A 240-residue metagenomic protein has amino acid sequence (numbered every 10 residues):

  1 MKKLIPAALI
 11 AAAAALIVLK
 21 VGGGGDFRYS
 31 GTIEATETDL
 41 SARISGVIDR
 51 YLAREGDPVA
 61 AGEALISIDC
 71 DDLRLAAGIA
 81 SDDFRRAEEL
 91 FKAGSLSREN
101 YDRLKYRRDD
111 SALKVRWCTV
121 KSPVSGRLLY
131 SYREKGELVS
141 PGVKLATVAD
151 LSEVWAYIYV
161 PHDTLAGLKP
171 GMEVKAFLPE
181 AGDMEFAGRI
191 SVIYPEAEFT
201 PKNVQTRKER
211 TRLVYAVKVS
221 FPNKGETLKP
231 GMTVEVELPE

Functional and structural regions predicted by a protein language model:
M1-G25, K175, K224, E235-E240: N-terminal export/targeting signal detector
K3-P6, V160-A187, T211-V236: Surface-exposed connector loops and short turns at secondary-structure junctions
I10-R54, P58, S220: N-terminal beta-strand block that forms a small beta-sandwich/beta-barrel module immediately after a flexible targeting
G24-D26, D57-K135, W155-Y157: Amphipathic alpha-helical coiled-coil/rod segments that serve as protein-protein coupling scaffolds
D26-R28, A35, R43, P123 (+4 more regions): Extracytoplasmic
T32, V47-R54, P58-A64, K114 (+6 more regions): Surface-exposed patches in structured soluble domains
S41-R43, E196-R207: Short, solvent-exposed secondary-structure boundary/capping segments
L65, D72-L73, E180-D183, E240: Short, charged beta-turn/beta-strand-edge "cap" motif at the junction between a beta-strand and an adjacent loop
